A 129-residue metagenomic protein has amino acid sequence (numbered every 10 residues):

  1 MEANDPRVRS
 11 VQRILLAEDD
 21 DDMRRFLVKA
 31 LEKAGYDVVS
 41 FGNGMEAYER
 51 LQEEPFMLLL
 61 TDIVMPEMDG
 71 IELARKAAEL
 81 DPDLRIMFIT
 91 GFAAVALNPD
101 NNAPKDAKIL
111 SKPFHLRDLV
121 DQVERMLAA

Functional and structural regions predicted by a protein language model:
M1-L15, R117-A129: Non-catalytic signal-transmission and effector/linker regions of two-component phosphorelay proteins
E18: Conserved acidic carboxylate
D22-K33: Charged docking surfaces used in two-component/phosphorelay signaling
G35-G42, R50: Short hydrophobic/Thr-rich beta-strand motif most characteristic of the beta2 strand and flanking loop of CheY-like
N43-E46, D69-L73: Acidic catalytic/metal-coordinating carboxylates
D62: Active-site residues of response regulator receiver
M65: Receiver (REC) domain active-site loop signature in two-component systems and cognate sites in sensor histidine kinases
